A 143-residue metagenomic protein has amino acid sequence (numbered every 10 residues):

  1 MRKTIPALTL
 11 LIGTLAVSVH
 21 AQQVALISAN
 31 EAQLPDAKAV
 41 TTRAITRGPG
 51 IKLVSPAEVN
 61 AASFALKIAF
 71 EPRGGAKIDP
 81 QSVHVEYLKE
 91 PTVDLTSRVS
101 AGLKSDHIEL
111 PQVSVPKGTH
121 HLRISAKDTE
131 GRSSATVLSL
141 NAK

Functional and structural regions predicted by a protein language model:
A7-A16: Bacterial N-terminal signal peptides
A21-F64, E71: Short, compositionally biased P/S/T/A/G/V-rich stretches that sit at domain boundaries
R73-H84: Solvent-exposed loop/turn segments flanking beta-strands in beta-repeat/beta-sandwich domains
V85-V93: Change "in extracellular beta-sheet-rich domains … of secreted and cell-surface proteins" to "in beta-sheet-rich domains
A101-E109: Aromatic sugar-binding surface patches on proteins that engage polysaccharides or sugar-phosphate polymers
Q112-T119: Surface-exposed, short loops/turns at beta-strand junctions within beta-sandwich domains
I124-A126: Conserved structural position at the C-terminal beta-strand of extracellular beta-sandwich adhesion modules
S134-L140: Edge beta-strands of extracellular beta-sandwich domains
